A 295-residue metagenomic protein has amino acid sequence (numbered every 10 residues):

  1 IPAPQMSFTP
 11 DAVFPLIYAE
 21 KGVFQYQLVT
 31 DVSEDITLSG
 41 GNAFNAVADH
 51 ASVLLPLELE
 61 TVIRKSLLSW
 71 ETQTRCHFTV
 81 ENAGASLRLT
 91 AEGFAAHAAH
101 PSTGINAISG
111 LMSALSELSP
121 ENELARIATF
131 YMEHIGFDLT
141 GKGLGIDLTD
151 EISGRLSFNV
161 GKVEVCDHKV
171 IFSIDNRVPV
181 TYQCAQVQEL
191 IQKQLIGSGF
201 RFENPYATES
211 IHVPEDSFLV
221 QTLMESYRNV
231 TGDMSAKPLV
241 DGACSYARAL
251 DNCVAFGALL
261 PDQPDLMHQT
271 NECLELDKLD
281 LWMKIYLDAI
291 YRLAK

Functional and structural regions predicted by a protein language model:
P2-P179: Midchain, well-structured core segments that form catalytic/ion-binding scaffolds
L67, I191, L223: Aromatic/hydrophobic pocket-lining residues that form π-stacking "cages" and hydrophobic walls in ligand
S69, E117, K193-Q194, R292: Alpha-helical scaffold elements within enzyme catalytic domains, especially in hydrolases
E71, L195, Y227-R228: A generic structural signal for well-ordered alpha-helical segments
A95, A99-D167, S173, R177-Q186 (+1 more regions): An extended, acidic, His-containing surface patch that forms the Zn2+-binding/catalytic region of metallohydrolases
Q188-S198: Short, non-transmembrane amphipathic alpha-helical segments
